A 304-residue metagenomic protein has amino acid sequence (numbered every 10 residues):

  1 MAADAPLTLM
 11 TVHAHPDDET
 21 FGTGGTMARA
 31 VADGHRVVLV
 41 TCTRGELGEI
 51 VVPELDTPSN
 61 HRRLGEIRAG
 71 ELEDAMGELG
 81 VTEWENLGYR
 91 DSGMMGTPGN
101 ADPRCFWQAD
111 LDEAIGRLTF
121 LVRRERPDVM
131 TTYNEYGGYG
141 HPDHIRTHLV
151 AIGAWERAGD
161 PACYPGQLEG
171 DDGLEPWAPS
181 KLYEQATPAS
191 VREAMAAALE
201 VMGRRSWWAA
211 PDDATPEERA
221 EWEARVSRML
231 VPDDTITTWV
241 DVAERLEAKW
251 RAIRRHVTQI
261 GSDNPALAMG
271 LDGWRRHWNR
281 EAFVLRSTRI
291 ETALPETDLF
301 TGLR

Functional and structural regions predicted by a protein language model:
M1-M10, G99-N100, R104, Q108-R304: Metal-dependent de-N-acetylase/amidase catalytic core
M1-R126, I152-G153, G270-G273, V284-S287 (+1 more regions): Active-site rim/loop-helix segments in enzyme catalytic domains that contact anionic ligands
